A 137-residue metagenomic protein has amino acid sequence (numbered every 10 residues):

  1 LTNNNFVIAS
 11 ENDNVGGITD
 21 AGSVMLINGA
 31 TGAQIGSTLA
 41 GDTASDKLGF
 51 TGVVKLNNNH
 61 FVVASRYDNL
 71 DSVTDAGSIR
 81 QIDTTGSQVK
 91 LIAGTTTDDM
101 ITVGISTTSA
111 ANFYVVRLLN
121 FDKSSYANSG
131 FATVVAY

Functional and structural regions predicted by a protein language model:
L1-Y137: Conserved beta-strand/short-helix segments that make up beta-rich extracellular adhesion/recognition modules
